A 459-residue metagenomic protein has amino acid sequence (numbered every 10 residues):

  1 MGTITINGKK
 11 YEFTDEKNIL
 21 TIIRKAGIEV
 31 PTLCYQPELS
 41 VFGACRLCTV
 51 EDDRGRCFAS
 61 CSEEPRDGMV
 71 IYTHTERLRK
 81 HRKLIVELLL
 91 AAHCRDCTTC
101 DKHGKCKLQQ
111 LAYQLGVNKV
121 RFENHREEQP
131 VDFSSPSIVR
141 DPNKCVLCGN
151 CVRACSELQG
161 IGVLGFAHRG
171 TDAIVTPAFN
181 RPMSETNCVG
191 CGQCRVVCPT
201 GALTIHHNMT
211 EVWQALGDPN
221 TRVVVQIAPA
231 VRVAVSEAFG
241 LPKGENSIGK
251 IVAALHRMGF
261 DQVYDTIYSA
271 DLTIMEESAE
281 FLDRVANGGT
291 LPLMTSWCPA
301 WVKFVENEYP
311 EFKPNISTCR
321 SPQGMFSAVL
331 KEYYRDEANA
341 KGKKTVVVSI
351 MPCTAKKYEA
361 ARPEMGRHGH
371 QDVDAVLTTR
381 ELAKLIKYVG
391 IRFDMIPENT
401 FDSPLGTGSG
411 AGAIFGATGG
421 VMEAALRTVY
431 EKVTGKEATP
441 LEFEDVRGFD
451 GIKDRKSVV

Functional and structural regions predicted by a protein language model:
M1-I4: Short structural boundary motif marking the start of a folded domain
I6-K9, D53-R54: Short strand-turn-strand beta-turns centered on an Asx-Gly dipeptide
N7, L158, F166-R169, A178 (+8 more regions): Generic beta-strand/beta-sheet core signal
Y11-F13: Short, isolated positions in well-ordered beta-strands
D15-G68, Y72-L78, L90, H206-V459: Iron-sulfur-associated redox domains of electron-transfer enzymes in respiratory and anaerobic energy metabolism
R46-G190, V196, L203-D218, R222: Fe-S ferredoxin-like electron-transfer domains and their immediately adjacent linker/connector regions across
Q159, C198, Y334-A338: Structural motif corresponding to the C-terminal cap of alpha-helices
